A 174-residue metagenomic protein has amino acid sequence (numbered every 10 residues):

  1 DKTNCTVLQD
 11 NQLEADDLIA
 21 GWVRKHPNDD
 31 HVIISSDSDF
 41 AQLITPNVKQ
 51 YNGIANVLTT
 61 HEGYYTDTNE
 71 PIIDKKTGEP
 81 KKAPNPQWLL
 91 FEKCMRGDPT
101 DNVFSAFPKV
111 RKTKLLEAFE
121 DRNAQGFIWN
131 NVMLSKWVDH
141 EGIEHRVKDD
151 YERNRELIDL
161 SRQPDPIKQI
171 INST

Functional and structural regions predicted by a protein language model:
D1-S173: Extended two-metal-dependent nuclease catalytic cores across DNA- and RNA-processing enzymes
